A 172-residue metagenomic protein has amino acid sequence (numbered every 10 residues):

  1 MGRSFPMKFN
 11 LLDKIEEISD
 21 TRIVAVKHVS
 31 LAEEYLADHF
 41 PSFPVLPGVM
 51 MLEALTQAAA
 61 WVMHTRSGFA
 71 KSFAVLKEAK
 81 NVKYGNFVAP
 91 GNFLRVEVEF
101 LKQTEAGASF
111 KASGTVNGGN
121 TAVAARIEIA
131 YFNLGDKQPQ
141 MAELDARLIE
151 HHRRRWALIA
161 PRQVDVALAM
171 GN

Functional and structural regions predicted by a protein language model:
M1-P6: Short, Lys/Arg-enriched N-terminal segments with co-localized hydrophobic residues within the first ~10-30 amino acids
M7-L46, A167-N172: Catalytic strand-loop segment that frames the active site of acyl-thioester-processing enzymes
F9-L11, L94, A108: Hydrophobic core residues within well-ordered beta-strands of beta-rich domains
L12-E16, K80, G85, E99-L101: Conserved positions in beta-strands of structured domains
I15, L46-F69: Active-site helix/loop of acyl-thioester processing domains in fatty-acid/polyketide metabolism, spanning hotdog-fold
D20, P90, L101-N172: HotDog/MaoC-like acyl-thioester-processing domains
K27, E97-F100: Short, hydrophobic/aromatic-enriched beta-strand segments in well-ordered soluble domains
A59-R95, A122-A124, A130: Hydrophobic beta-strand-centered segment that forms part of the acyl-chain substrate-binding groove
